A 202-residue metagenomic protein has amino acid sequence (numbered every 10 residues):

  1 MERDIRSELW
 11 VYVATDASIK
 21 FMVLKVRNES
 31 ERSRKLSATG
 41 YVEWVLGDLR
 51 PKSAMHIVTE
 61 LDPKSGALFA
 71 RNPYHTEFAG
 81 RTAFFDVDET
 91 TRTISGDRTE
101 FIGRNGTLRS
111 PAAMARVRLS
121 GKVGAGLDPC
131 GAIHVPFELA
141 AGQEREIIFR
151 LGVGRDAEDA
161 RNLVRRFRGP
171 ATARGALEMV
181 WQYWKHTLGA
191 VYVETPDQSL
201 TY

Functional and structural regions predicted by a protein language model:
M1-D16: Low-complexity, acidic Ser/Thr/Pro/Gly-rich terminal tails and inter-domain linkers that flank the onset of structured
E2-D4, A115-L119: Short, positively charged
R3-I5, L49-A54, V123-I133: Short beta-strand and strand-turn-strand segments in soluble, beta-rich domains
R3-I5, R32, Q143: Short acidic/polar mixed-charge low-complexity motifs
L9-V13, G121-G124, H134-L139: Beta-strand-rich interaction surfaces with strong enrichment in secreted/lumenal proteins
Y12-R116, I133, E158-V193: Polysaccharide-binding surfaces and accessory modules of carbohydrate-active proteins
R34, F137-R155: Short Pro-Gly-centered flexible turn/kink motifs
A190-Y202: Extended glycan-interaction surfaces of carbohydrate-active proteins
